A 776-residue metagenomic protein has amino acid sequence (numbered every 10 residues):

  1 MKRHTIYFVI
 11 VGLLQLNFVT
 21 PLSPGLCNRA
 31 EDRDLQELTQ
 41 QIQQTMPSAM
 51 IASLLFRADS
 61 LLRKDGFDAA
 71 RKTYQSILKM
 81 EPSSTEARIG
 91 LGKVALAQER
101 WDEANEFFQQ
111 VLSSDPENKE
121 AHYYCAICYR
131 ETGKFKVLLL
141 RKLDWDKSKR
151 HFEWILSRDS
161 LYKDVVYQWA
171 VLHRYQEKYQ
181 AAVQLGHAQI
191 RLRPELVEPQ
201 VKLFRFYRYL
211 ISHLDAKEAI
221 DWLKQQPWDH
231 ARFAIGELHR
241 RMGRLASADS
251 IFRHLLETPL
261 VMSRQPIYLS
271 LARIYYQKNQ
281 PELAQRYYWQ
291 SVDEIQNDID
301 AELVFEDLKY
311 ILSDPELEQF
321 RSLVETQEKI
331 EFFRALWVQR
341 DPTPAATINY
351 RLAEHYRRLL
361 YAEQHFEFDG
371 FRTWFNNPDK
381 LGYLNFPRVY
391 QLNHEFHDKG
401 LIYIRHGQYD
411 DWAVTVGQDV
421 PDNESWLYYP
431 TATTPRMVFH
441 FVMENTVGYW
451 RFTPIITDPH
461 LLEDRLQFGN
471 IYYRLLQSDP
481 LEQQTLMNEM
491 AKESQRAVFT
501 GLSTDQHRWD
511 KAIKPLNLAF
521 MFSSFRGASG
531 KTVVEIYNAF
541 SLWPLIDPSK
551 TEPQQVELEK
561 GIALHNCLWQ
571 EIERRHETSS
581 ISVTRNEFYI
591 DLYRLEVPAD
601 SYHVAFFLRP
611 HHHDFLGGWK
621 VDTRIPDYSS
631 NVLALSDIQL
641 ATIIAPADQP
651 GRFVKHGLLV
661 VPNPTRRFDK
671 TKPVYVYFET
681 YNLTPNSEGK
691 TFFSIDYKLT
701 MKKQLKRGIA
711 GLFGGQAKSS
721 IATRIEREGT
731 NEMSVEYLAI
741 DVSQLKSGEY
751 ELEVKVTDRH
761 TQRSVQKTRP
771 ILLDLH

Functional and structural regions predicted by a protein language model:
M50, S84, N118, Y162 (+4 more regions): Residue-level recognition of tetratricopeptide repeat
F56, G90-K93, Y124, Q168 (+3 more regions): Canonical tetratricopeptide repeat
R63-K64, A97-Q98, E131-T132, Y175 (+3 more regions): Register position in tetratricopeptide repeats
A70, A104, R141, S148 (+4 more regions): Single-residue signature of alpha-solenoid repeat helices
Y74, F108, W145, F152 (+4 more regions): Hydrophobic/aromatic packing residues within the alpha-helices of TPR/SEL1-like helical repeat arrays
M80, S114, R158, L192 (+3 more regions): Structural marker of alpha-solenoid helical repeat scaffolds
E463-H776: Intrinsically disordered, low-complexity terminal regions enriched in Ser/Thr/Pro/Gly and charged residues
